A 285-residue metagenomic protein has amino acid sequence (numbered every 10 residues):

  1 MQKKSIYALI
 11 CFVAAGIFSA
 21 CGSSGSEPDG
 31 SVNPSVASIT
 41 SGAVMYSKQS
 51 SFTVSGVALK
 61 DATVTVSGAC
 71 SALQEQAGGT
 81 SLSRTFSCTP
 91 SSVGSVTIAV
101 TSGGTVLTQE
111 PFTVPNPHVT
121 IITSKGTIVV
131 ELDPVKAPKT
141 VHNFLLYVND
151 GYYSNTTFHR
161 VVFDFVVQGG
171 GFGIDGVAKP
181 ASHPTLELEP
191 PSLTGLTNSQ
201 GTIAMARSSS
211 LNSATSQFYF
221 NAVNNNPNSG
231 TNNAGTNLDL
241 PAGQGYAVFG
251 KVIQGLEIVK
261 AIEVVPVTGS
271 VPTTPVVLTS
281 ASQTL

Functional and structural regions predicted by a protein language model:
M1-A8: Bacterial N-terminal signal peptides that target proteins for export
L9-A14: Hydrophobic helical h-region of N-terminal Sec-dependent signal peptides in bacterial secretory/periplasmic proteins
I17-A20: C-terminal motif of bacterial Sec signal peptides marking the signal peptidase cleavage site
G22-L285: Cyclophilin-like peptidyl-prolyl cis-trans isomerases
